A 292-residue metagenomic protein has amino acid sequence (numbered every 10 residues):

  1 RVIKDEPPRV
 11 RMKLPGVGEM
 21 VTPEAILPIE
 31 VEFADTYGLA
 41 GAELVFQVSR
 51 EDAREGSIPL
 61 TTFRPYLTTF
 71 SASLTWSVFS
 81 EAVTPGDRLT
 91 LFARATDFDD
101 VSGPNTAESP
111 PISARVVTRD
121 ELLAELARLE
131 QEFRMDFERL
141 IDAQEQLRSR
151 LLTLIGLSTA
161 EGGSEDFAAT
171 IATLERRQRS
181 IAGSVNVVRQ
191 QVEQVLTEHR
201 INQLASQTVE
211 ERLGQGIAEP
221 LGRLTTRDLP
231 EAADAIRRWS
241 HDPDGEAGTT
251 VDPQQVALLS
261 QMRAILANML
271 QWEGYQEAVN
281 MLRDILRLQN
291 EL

Functional and structural regions predicted by a protein language model:
R1-L292: Extracytoplasmic/secretory ectodomains and luminal regions
